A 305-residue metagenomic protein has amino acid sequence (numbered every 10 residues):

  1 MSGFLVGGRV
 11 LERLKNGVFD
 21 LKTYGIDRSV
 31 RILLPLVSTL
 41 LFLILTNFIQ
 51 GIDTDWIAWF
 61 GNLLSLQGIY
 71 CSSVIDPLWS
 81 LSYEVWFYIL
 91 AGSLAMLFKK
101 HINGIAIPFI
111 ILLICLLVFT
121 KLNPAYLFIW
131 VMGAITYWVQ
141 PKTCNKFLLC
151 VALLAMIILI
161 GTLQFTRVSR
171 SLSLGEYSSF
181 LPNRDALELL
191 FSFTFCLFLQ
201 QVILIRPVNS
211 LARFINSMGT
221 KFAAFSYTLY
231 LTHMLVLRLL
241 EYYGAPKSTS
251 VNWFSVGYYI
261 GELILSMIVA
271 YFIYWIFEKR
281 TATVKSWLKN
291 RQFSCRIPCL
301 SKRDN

Functional and structural regions predicted by a protein language model:
S2, L265-V269, I273: Hydrophobic alpha-helical membrane-associated segments
G3, Y88-L94: Alpha-helical scaffold elements that line and support the substrate/ligand-binding pocket of soluble hydrolases
G7-R9, K15-I89, L189-L204: Membrane-interface helix-loop-helix regions
G7-T23, L94-I110, C115-T120, P124-L265 (+2 more regions): Alpha-helical transmembrane segments in multi-pass integral membrane proteins
L40-L43, E262, S266: Alpha-helical transmembrane segments of integral membrane proteins
S73-I75, F222-A224, V269: Short hydrophobic "helix-edge" motifs at membrane interfaces and signal-peptide entry regions
W287-N305: Short, intrinsically disordered terminal tails adjacent to the first/last structured region
